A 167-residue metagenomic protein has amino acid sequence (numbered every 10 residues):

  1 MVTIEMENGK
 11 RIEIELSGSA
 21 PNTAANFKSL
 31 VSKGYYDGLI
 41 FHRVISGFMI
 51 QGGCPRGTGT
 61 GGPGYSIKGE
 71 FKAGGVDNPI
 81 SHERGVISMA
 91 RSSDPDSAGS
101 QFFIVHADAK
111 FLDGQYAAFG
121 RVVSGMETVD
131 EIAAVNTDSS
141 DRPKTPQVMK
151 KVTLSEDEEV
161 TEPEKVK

Functional and structural regions predicted by a protein language model:
M1-K167: Cyclophilin-like peptidyl-prolyl cis-trans isomerases
